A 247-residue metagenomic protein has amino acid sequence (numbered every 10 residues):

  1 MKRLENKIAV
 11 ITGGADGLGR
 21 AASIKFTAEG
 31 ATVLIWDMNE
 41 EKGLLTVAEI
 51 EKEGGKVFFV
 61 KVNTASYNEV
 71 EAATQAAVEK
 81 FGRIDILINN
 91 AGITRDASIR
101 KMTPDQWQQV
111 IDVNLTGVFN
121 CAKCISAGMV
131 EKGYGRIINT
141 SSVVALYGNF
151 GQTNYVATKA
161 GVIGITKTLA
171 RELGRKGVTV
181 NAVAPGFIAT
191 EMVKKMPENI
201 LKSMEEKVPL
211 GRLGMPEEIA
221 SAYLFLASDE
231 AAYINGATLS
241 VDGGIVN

Functional and structural regions predicted by a protein language model:
R3-L34: Canonical Rossmann dinucleotide-binding motif of NAD(H)/NADP(H)-dependent dehydrogenases/reductases, specifically
E40-E41, K61-A72, P104, E217-E218: The beta1-alpha1 cofactor-binding region of Rossmann-like NAD(H)/NADP(H)-dependent oxidoreductases
F81, A122, V130, Y134 (+2 more regions): C-terminal substrate-recognition "lid" of short-chain dehydrogenase/reductases
I93, R100-F119, Y134, I138 (+3 more regions): Catalytic Tyr-X3-Lys loop
S98-I99, Q106-I111, V193, I200 (+1 more regions): Substrate-binding pocket helix/loop in short-chain dehydrogenase/reductase
A122, T158, T166: Active-site helix of classical SDR
A127, R171-R175, A232: Alpha-helical segment proximal to the catalytic Tyr-Lys
S142: Residue(s) in the substrate-gating loop at a strand-loop-helix junction that position the organic substrate next
